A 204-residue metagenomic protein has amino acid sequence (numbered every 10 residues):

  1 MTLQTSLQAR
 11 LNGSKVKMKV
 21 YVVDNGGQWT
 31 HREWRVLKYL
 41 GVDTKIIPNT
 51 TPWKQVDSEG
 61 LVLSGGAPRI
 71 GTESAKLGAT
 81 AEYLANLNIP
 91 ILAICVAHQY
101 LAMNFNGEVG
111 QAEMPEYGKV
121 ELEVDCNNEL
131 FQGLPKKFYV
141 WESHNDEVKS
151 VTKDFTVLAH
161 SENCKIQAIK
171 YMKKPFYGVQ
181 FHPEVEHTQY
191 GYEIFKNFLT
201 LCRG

Functional and structural regions predicted by a protein language model:
M1-K17: N-terminal amphipathic/basic-hydrophobic helices that include classical n-h-c signal peptides and signal-anchor
Q8-A9, T51, G71, E186: A generic alpha-helix propensity feature with a strong bias for hydrophobic helices
S14-K17, Y21, A112-E113, M172: Residue-level detector of intrinsically disordered/flexible regions characterized by low predicted structural confidence
K17-V23, G27-I94, Q99, F105: Flexible gly/pro-rich beta->alpha loop and the following alpha-helix that scaffold active-site loops
W53, G78-I94, Q99-E193, N197-L201: Pocket-forming structural segment of enzyme catalytic cores
